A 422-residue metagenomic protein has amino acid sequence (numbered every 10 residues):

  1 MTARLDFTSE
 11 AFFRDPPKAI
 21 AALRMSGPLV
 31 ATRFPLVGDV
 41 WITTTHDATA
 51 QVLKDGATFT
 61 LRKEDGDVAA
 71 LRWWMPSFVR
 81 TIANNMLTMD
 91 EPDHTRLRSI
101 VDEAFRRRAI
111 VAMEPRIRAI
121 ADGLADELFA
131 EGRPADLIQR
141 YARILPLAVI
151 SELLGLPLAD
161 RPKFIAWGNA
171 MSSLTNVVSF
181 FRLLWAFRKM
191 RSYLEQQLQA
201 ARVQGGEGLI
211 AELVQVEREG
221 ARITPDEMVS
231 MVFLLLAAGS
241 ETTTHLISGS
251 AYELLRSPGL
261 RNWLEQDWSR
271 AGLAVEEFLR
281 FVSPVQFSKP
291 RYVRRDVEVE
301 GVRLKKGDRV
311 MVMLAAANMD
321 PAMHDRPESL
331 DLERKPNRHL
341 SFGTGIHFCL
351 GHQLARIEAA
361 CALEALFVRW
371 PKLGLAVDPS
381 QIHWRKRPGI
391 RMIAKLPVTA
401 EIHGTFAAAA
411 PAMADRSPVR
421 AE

Functional and structural regions predicted by a protein language model:
M1-E422: Cytochrome P450
